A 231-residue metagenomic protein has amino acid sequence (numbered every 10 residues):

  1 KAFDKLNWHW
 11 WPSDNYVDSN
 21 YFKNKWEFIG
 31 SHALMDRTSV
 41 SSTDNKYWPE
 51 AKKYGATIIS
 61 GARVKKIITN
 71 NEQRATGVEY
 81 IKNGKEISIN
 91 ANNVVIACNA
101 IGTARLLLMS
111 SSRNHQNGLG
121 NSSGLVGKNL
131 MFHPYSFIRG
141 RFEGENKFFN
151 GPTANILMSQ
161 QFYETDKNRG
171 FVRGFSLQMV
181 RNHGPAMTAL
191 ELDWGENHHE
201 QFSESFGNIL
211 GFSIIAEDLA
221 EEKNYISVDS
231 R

Functional and structural regions predicted by a protein language model:
K1-V64: Conserved redox-cofactor binding core of oxidoreductases
D4-W8, N15, Y54-A56, A100 (+4 more regions): Residue-level marker of positions within ordered structural domains that often coincide with functionally constrained
W10, S39-W48, S60, V64 (+6 more regions): Long, contiguous hydrophobic alpha-helical segments, chiefly transmembrane helices and signal peptides
S19-Y21, A104-R105, E221-K223: Short catalytic/ligand-binding loop motif for oxyanion handling, primarily in non-cytosolic enzymes, centered on
F22-N24, I101, D193, H199: Short, flexible segments with low predicted structural confidence
M35, S39, E86, A216: Conserved aromatic-histidine-acidic binding/catalytic patches
K53, A62, K66-E72, G77-P152: Glycine-rich loop(s) and the adjacent beta-strand/alpha-helix scaffold that form part
S123-R231: FAD cofactor-binding and catalytic pocket of flavoenzymes
